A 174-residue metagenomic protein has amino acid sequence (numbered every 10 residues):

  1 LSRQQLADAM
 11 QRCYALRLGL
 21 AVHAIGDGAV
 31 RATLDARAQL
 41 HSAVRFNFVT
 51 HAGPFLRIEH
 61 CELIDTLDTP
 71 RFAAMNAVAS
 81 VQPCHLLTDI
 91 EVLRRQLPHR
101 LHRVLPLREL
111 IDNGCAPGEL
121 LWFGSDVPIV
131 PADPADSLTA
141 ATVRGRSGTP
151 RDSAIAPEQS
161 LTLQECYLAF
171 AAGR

Functional and structural regions predicted by a protein language model:
L1: Active-site-adjacent "gating/activation" loops or surface patches in catalytic cores
Q5-A9: Well-ordered alpha-helical segments embedded in enzymatic catalytic cores
Q11-A21, G28-L56, H60-C61, T66-A77 (+1 more regions): His/Asp/Glu-enriched, well-ordered alpha-helical/loop segment that forms or immediately abuts the divalent-metal
